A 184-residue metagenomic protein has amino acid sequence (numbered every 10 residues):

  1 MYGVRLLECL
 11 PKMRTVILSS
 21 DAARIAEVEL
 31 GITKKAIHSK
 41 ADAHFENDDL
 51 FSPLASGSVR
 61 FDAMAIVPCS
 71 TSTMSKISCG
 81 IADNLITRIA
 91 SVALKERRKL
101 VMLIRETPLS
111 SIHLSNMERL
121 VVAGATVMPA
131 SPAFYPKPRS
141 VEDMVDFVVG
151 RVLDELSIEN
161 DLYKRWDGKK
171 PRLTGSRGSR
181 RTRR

Functional and structural regions predicted by a protein language model:
M1-V101, T107-R184: A cross-family phosphate/adenosyl-ligand binding-site feature
